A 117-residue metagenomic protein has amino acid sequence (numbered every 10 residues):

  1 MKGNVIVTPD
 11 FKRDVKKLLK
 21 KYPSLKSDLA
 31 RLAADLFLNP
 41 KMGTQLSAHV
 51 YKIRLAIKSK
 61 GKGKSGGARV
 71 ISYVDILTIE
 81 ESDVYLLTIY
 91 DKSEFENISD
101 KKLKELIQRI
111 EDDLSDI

Functional and structural regions predicted by a protein language model:
M1-L29: Arg/Lys-rich, positively charged N-terminal/basic patches that mediate binding to nucleic acids
V5, P23-K26, S47, S65 (+3 more regions): Non-catalytic, surface-exposed connector residues within folded enzymatic/regulatory domains
S24-M42: Compact soluble domain cores
M42-L87: Basic/aromatic recognition patch in beta-strand/loop cores that engages polyanionic ligands
V74-I117: Enriched for short, Lys/Arg-rich terminal
